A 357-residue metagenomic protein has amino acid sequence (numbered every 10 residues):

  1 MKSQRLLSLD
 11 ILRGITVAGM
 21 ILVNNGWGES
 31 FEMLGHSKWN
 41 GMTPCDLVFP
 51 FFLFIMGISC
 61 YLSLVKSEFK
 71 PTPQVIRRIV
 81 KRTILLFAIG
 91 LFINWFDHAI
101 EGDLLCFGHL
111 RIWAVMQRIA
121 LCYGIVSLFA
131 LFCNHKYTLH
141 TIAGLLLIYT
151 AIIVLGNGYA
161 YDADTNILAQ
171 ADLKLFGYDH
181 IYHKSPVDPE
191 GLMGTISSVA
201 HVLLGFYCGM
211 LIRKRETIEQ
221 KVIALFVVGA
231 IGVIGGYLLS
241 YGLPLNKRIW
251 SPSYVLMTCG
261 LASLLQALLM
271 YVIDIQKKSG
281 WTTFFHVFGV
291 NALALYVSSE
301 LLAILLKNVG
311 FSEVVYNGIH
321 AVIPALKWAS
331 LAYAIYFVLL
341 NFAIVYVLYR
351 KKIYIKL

Functional and structural regions predicted by a protein language model:
M1-L357: Alpha-helical transmembrane segments and their immediate juxtamembrane cytosolic regions
